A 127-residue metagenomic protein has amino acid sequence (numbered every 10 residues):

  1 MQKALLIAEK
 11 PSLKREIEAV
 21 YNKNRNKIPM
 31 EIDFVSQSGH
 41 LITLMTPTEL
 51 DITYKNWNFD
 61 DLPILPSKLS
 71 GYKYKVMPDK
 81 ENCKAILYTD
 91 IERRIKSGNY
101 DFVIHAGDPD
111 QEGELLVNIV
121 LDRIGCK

Functional and structural regions predicted by a protein language model:
M1-K127: Intrinsically disordered, low-complexity regulatory segments
